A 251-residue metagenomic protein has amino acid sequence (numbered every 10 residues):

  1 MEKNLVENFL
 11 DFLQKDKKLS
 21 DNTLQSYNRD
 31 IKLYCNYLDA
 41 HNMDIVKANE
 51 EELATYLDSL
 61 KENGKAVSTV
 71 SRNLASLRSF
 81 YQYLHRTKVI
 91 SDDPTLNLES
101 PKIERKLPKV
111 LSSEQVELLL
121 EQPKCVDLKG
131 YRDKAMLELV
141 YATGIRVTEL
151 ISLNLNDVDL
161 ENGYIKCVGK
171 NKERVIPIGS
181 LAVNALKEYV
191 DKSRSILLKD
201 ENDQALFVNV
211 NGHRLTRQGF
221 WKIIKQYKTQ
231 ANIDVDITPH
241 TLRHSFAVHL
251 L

Functional and structural regions predicted by a protein language model:
M1-L251: Conserved catalytic core of the tyrosine transesterase superfamily
